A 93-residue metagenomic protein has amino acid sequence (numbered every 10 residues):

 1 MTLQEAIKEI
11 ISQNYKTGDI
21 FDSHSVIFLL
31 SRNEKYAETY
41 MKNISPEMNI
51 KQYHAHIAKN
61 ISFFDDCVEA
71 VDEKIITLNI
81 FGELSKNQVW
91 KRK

Functional and structural regions predicted by a protein language model:
M1-N14, H24, L29-K93: Phospho-regulated, low-complexity intrinsically disordered regions of nuclear gene-regulatory and chromatin-associated
